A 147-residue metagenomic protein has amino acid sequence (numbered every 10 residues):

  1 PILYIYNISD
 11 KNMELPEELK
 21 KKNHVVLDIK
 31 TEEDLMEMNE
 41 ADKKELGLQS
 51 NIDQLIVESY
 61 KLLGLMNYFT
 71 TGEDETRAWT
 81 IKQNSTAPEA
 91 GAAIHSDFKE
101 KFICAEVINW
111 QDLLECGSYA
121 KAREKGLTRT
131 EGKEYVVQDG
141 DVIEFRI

Functional and structural regions predicted by a protein language model:
P1-D139, I143-R146: C-terminal-of-GTPase-core extension/linker across diverse P-loop GTPases
